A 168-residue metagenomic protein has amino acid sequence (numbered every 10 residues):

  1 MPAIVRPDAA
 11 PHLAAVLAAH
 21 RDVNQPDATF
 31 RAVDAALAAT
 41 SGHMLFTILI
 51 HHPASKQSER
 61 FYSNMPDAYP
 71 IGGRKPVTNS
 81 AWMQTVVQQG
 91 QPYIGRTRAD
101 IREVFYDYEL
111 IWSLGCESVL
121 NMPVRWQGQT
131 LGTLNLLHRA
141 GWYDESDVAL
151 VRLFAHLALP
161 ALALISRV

Functional and structural regions predicted by a protein language model:
M1-N24: Signal-transmission linkers at sensory-effector interfaces
P2-A3, H138-V168: Juxtadomain coupling helices with adjacent low-complexity linkers
A15-D22, R31-T40, T85, L110: Amphipathic alpha-helical regulatory segments at dimerization interfaces that relay allosteric signals between sensory
D34-A38, M44-H52: Short, hydrophobic-rich beta-strand element in sensory/regulatory alpha-beta domains
T47-P70: GAF sensory/regulatory domain recognition with acknowledged cross-activation on helical regulatory dimers
D67-E103, W112: Regulatory sensory and allosteric helical modules in signal-transduction proteins and certain transcription factors
S118-R125: A short, aliphatic-rich beta-strand micro-motif
R125-H138: Sensory-domain boundary capping and coupling elements
